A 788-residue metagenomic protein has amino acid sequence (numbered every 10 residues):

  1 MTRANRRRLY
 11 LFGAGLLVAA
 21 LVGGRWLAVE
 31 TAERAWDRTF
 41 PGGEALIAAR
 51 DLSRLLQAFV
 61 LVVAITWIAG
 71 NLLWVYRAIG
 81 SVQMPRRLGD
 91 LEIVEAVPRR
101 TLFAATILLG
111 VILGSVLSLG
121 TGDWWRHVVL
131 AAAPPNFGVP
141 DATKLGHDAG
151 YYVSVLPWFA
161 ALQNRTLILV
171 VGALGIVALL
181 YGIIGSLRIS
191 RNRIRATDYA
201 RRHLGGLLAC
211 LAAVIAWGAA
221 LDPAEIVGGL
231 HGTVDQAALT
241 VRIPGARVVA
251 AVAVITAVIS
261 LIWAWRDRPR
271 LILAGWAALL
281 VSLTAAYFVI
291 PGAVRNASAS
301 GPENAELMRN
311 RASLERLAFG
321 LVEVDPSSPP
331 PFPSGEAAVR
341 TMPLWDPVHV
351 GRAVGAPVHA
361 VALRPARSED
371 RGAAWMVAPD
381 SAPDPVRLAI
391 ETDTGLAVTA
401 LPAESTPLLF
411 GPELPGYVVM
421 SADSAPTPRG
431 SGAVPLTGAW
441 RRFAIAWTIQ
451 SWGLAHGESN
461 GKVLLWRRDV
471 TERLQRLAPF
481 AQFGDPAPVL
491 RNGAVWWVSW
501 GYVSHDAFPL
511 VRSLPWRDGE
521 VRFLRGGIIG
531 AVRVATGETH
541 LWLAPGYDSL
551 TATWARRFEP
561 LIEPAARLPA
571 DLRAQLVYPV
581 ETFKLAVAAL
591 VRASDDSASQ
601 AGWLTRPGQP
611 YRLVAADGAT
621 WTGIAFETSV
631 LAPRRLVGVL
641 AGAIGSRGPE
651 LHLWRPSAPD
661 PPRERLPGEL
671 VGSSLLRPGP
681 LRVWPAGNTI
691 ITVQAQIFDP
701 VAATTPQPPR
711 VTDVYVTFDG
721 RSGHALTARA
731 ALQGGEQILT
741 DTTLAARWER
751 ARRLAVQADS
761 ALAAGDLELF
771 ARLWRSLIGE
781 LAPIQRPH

Functional and structural regions predicted by a protein language model:
M1-R3: Short, Lys/Arg-rich, polar N-terminal cytosolic tail immediately upstream of the first transmembrane signal-anchor
N5-R8, F12-H788: Soluble extracytoplasmic regions of secretory-pathway and membrane proteins
